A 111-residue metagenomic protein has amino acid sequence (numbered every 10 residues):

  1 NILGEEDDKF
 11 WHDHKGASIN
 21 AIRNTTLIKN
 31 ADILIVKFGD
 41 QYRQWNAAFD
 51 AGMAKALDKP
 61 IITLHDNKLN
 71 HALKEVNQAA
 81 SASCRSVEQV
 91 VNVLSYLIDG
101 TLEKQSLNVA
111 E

Functional and structural regions predicted by a protein language model:
N1-E111: Conserved catalytic or regulatory cores that recognize and/or transform ribose-phosphate-containing ligands
